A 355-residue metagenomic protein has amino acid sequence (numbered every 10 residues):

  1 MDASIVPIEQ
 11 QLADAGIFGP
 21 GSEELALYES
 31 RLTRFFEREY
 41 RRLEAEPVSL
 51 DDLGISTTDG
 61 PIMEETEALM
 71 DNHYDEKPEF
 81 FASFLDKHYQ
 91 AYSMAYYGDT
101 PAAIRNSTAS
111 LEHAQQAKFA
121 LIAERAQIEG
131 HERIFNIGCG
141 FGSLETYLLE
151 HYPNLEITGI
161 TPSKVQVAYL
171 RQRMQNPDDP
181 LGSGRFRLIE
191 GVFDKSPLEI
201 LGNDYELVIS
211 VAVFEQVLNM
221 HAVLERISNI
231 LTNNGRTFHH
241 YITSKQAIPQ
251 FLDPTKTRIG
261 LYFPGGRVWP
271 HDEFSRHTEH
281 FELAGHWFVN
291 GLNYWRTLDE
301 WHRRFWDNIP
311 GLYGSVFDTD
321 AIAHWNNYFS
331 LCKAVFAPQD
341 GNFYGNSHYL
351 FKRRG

Functional and structural regions predicted by a protein language model:
M1-A68: N-terminal accessory segments
R38-R125: Conserved Class I S-adenosyl-L-methionine-dependent methyltransferase catalytic core
G130-G140: Conserved class I S-adenosyl-L-methionine
F141-P153: Conserved SAM-binding loop of SAM-dependent methyltransferases across substrates and taxa, primarily the Class I
D179-K195: Conserved SAM-binding strand-loop segment of SAM-dependent methyltransferases
P197-V208: A short acidic, Gly/Pro-enriched loop at the edge of an enzyme's catalytic core that lines a small-molecule cofactor
H221-R236: A short glycine-rich, Lys/Arg-flanked "PGG" loop and its adjoining helix->strand segment in the class I
T243-K245, P249-F343, K352-G355: Substrate-binding/catalytic lobe of Class I Rossmann-like enzymes that use SAM or dcSAM, i.e., the mid-to-C-terminal
